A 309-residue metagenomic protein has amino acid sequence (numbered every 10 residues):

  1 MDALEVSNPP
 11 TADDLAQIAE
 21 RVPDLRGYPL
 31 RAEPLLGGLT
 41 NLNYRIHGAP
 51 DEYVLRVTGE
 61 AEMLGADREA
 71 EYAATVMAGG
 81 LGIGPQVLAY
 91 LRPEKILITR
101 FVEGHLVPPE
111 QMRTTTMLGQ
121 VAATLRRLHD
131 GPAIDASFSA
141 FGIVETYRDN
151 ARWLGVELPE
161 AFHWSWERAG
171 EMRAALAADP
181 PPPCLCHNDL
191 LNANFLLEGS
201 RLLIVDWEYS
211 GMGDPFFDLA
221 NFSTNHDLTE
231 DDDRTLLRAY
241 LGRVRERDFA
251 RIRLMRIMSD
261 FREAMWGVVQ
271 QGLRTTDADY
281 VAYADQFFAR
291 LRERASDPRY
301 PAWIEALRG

Functional and structural regions predicted by a protein language model:
A3-V6, W153, E160-A161, W266-G309: ATP/Mg2+ or Mg2+-diphosphate-binding catalytic cores that bind nucleotide phosphates or diphosphates via glycine-rich
P9-R31, D130-N188, E198-G199, V244 (+2 more regions): An alpha-helical support segment within catalytic cores of ATP-dependent transferases
D14, Q120, T124, W164 (+3 more regions): Charged catalytic carboxylate motif
E33-G142, D149-W164, A178: ATP-binding pocket architecture of kinase catalytic cores
P34-L55, E171-L219: Active-site acidic catalytic loop and adjacent metal/ATP-binding pocket of ATP-dependent phosphoryl transfer enzymes
M77, R251-I257: Alpha-helical transmembrane segments of integral membrane proteins
G82, L125-A133, L176, H226 (+4 more regions): A general structural signal marking secondary-structure boundaries and capping sites
F216-R247, I257-T275, A289-R290: Active-site activation/catalytic loop segments of kinase-like enzymes and analogous catalytic loops in related
